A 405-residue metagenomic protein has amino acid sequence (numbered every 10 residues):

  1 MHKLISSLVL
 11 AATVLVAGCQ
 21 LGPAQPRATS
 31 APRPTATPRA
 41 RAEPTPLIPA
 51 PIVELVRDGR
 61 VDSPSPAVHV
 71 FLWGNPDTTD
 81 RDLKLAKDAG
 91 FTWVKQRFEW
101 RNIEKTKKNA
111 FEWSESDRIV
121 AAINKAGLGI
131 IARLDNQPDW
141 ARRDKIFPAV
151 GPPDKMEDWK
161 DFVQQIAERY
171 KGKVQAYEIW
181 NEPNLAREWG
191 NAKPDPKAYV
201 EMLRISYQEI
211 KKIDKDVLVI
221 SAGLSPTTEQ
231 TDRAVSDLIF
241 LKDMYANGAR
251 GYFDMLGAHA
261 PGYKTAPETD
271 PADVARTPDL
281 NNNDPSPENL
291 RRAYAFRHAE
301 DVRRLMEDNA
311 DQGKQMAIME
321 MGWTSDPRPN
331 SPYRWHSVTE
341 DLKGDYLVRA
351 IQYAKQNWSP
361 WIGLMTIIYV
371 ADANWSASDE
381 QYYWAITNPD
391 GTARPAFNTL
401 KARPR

Functional and structural regions predicted by a protein language model:
V16-G18: C-terminal motif of bacterial Sec signal peptides marking the signal peptidase cleavage site
G22-P26, P44-G59, E112, D139-A141 (+7 more regions): Aromatic-rich peripheral "rim/lid" segments of glycoside hydrolase catalytic domains that contact and position glycan
P23-A42: Short, low-complexity, disordered segments immediately C-terminal to signal peptides in bacterial exported proteins
P44-T92, R97: Boundary/entry segment of secreted carbohydrate-active catalytic domains
P64-V70, V94-Q96, I130-L134, Y177-I179 (+4 more regions): Hydrophobic faces of well-ordered beta-strands that scaffold small-molecule active sites in alpha/beta enzyme cores
W73-D88, D158-I166, A234-Y245, D345-Y353: Short, acidic/polar
A89-Q230, Y263, W323-D326, V370-A377: Substrate-binding cleft and catalytic face of glycoside hydrolase catalytic domains, especially the flexible beta-alpha
K160, D195-S337, A385-I386: Noncatalytic carbohydrate-binding groove/subsite architecture in carbohydrate-active enzymes
